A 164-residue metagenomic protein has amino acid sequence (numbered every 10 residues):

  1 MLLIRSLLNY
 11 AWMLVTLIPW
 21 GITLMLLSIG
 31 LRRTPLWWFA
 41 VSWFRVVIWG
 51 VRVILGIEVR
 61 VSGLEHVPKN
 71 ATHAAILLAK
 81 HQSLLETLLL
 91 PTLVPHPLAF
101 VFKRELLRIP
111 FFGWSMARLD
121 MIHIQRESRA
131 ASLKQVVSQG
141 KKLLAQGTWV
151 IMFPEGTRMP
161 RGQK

Functional and structural regions predicted by a protein language model:
M1-R60, W114-R118: A transmembrane-helix-recognition feature enriched in membrane-embedded lipid enzymes and envelope glyco-/phospholipid
E58-K164: Soluble catalytic domains of membrane acyltransferases
